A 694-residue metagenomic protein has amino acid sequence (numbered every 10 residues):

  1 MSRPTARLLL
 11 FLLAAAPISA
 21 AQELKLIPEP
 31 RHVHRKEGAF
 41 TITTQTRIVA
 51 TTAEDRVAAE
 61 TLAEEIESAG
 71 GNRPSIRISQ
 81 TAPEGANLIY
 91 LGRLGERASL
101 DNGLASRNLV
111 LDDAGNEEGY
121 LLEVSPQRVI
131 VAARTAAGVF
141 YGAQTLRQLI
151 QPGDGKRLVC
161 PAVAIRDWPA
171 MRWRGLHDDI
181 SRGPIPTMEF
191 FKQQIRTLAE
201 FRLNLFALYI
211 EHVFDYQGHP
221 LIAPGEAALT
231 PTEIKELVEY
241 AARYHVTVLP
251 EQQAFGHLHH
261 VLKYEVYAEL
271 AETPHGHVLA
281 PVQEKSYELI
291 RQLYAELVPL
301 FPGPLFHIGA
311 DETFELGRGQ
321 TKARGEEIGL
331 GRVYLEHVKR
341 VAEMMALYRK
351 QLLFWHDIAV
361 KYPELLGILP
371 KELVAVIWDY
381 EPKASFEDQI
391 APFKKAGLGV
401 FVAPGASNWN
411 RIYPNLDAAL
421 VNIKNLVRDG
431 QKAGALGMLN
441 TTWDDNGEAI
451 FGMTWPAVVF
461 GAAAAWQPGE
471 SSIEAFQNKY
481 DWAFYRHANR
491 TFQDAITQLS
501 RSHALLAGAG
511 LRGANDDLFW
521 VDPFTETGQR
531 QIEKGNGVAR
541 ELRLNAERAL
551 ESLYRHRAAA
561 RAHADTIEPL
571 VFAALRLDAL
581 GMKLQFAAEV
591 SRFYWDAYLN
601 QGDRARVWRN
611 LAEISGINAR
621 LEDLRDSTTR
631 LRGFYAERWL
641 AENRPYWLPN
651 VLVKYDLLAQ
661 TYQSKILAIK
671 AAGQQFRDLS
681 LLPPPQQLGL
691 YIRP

Functional and structural regions predicted by a protein language model:
S2-F11: Sec-dependent signal peptide recognition, specifically the positively charged N-region followed immediately by
F11-A20: Hydrophobic h-region of N-terminal signal peptides that target proteins for export in Gram-negative bacteria
A20-W173, N425, E448: Contiguous, structured surface segment used for ligand recognition
L26-P28, H34-R35, I42, P83 (+7 more regions): Substrate-binding groove of N-acetylhexosamine-processing glycoside hydrolases
V57, T61, Q144, E189-F190 (+2 more regions): Generic recognition of short, well-ordered alpha-helical segments
Q80-A86, D215-Y216, L221-A223, P363 (+1 more regions): Beta-rich nucleic-acid/ligand-interaction surfaces
R93, I210, T442: Short secondary-structure boundary segments
N108-A346, L353, F401-P404, N408-W409 (+3 more regions): Feature activates predominantly on carbohydrate-active enzymes
